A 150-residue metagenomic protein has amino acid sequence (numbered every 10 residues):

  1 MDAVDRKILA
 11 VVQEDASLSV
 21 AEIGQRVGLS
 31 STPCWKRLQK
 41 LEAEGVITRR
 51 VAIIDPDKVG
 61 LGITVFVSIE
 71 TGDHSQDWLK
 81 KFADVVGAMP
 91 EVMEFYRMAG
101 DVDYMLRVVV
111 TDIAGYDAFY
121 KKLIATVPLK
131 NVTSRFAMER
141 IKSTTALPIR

Functional and structural regions predicted by a protein language model:
M1-R150: A compositional/biophysical signature of low hydrophobicity enriched in polar/charged and small residues
